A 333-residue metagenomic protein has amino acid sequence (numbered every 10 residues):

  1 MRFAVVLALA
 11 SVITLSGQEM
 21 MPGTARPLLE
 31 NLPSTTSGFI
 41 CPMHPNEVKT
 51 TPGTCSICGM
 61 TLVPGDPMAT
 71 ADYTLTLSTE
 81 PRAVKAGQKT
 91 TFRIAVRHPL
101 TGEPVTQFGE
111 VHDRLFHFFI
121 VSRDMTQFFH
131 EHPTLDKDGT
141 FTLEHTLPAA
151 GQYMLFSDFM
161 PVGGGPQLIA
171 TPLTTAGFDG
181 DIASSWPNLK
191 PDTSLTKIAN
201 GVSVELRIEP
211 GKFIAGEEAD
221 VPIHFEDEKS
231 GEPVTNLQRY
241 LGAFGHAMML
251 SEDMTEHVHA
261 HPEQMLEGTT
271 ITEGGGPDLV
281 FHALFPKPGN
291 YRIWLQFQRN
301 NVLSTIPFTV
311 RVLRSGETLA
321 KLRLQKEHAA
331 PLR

Functional and structural regions predicted by a protein language model:
V5-L7, S11-R333: Intrinsically disordered, low-complexity terminal tails/loops enriched in metal-binding residues
